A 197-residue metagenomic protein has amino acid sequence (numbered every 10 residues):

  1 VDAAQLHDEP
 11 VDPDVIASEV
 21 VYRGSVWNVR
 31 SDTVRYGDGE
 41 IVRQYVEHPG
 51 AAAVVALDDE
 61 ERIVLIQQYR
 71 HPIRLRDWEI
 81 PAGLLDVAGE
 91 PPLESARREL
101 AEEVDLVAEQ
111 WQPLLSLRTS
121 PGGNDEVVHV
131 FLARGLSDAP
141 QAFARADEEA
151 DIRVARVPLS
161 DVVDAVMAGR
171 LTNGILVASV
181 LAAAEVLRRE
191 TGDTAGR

Functional and structural regions predicted by a protein language model:
V1-R23: Extreme N-terminal tail/first-helix region
D2-P10, R76, P113, P121-N124 (+3 more regions): Nudix hydrolase/Nudix homology domain
E9-P10, R43-H48, A53-R98, P140 (+1 more regions): Conserved Nudix-box catalytic region and its N-terminal flanking loop in Nudix hydrolases and closely related
A17-A53, D59-E60: Acidic, metal-coordinating catalytic segment for phosphate/diphosphate chemistry, firing primarily on the Nudix
A17-V20, L115-S120: Short, solvent-exposed loop/turn elements at beta->coil junctions and helix N-caps that rim active or binding pockets
V29-T33, V55, L65, V130-L132 (+1 more regions): Conserved hydrophobic/aromatic beta-strand scaffold that supports enzyme active sites
R30-D38, S120-P140: Active-site-adjacent beta-strand/loop module that shapes the phosphate/pyrophosphate-binding cleft
V107-L114: A short coil-to-beta-strand element that immediately follows conserved catalytic motifs
